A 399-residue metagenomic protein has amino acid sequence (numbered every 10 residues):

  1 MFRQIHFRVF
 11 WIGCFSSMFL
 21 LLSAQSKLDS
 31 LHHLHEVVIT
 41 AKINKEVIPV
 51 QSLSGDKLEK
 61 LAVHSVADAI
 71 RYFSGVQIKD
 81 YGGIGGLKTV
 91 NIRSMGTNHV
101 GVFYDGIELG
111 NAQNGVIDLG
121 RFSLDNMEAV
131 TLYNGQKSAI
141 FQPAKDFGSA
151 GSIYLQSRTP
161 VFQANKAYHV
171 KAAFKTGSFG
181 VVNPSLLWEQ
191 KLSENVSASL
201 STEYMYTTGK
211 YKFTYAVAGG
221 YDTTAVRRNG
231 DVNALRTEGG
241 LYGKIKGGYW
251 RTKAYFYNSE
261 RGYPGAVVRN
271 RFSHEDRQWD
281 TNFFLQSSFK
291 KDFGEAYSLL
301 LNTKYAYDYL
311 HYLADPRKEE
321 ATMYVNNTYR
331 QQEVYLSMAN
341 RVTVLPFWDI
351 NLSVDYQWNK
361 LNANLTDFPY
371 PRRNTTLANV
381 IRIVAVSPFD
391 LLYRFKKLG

Functional and structural regions predicted by a protein language model:
L31-L61: N-terminal periplasmic "start-of-domain" segments of outer-membrane beta-barrel proteins
R71-E108: Extracytoplasmic beta-strand/coil segments of soluble accessory domains associated with Gram-negative outer-membrane
L124-K171: A beta-strand signature from Gram-negative outer-membrane beta-barrel systems, especially the internal plug domain
F174-S178, Y204-T208, I245, F256-E260 (+3 more regions): Transmembrane beta-strands of outer-membrane beta-barrel pores
L186-Q190, T237-I245, L285-K291, L336-V342 (+1 more regions): Residues on the lipid-exposed face of transmembrane beta-strands in outer-membrane beta-barrel proteins
N195-A198, G247-R251, G262, E295-L299 (+3 more regions): Repeated loop/turn-to-beta-strand initiation elements of outer-membrane beta-barrel proteins
G209-F213, T224-R236, G248-L300, Y305-Q332: Flexible loop and strand-edge segments within Gram-negative outer membrane beta-barrel domains
L345-G399: Structural signature of Gram-negative outer-membrane beta-barrels, strongest in the C-terminal barrel of TonB-dependent
